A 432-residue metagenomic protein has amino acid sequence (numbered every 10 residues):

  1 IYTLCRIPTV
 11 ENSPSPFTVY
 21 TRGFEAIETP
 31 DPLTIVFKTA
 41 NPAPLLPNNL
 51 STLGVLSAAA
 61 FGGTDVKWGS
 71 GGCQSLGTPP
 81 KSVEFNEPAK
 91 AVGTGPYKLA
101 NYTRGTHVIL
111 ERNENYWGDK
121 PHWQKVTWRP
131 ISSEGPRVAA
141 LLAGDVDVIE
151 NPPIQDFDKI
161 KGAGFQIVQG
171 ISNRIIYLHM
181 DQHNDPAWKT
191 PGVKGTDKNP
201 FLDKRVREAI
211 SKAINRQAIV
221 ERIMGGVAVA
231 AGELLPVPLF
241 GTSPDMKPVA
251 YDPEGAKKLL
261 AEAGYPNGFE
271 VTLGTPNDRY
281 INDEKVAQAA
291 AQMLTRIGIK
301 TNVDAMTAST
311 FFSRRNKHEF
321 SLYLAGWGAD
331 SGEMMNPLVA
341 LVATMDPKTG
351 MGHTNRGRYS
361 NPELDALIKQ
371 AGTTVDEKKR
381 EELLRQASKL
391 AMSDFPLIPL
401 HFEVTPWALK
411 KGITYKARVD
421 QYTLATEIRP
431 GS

Functional and structural regions predicted by a protein language model:
I1-P16, A26-P30, K38-L45, F85-A91 (+4 more regions): Extracytoplasmic/periplasmic ligand-capture domains
F17-S75: Surface-exposed binding/hinge segments that line and control ligand-binding clefts or catalytic entry sites
N48-N49, M334-N336, K410-I413: Short conserved micro-motifs at the rims of enzyme active sites and ligand-binding pockets
A58-A59, P80, F395: Extended, small/polar residue-biased N-terminal targeting/export presequences and adjacent propeptide/linker tracts
F61-T64, G226-M246, T405-K410: Mature extracytoplasmic/periplasmic domains
C73-K81, F85-N86: Residues embedded in well-ordered regular secondary structure
L400: Glycine-rich and polybasic anion-binding loops at the starts of cofactor/ligand-binding domains
W407-S432: Long beta-strand-rich cores associated with HINT superfamily self-processing modules
